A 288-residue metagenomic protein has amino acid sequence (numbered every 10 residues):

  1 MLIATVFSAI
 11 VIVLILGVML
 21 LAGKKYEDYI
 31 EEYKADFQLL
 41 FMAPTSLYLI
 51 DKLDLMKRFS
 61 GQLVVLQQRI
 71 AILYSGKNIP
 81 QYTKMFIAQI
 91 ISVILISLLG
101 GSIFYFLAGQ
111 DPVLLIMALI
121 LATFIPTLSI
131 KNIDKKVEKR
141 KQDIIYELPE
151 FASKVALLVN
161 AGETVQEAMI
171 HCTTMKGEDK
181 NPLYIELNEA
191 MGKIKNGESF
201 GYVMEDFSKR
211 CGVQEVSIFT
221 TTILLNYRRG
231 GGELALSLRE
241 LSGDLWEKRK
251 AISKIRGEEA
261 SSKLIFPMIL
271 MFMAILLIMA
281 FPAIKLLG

Functional and structural regions predicted by a protein language model:
M1-E150, Q214, I218, S237-G288: Hydrophobic alpha-helical signal-anchor/transmembrane segments
M19-Y33, G192-K209: Cytoplasmic juxtamembrane interface segments
K52-S60, V159-A161, L225-G232: Short intracellular "coupling" helices and adjacent cytoplasmic loop segments at the cytosolic face of multi-pass
A71, P149, G192-K195, S208 (+3 more regions): Signal for well-folded cores of large energy- and translation-related assemblies
A118-I194, E198-F207, A235: Juxtamembrane/interface alpha-helical elements of multi-pass membrane proteins
N196-S199, R228, G232, G243-K250 (+1 more regions): Charged/polar positions within long, soluble alpha-helices
G201-E240: A membrane-cytosol interface segment of integral membrane proteins
